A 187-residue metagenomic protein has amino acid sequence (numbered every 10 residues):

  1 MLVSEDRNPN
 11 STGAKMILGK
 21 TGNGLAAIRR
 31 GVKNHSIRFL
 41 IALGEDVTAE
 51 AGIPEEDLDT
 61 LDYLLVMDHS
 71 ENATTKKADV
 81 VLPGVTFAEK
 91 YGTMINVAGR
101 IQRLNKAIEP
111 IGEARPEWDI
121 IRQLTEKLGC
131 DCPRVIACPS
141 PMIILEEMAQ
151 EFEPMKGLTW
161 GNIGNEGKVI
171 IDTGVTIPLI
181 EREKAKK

Functional and structural regions predicted by a protein language model:
M1-K156: Non-catalytic alpha/beta scaffold blocks inside enzyme catalytic domains
M142-K187: Long, low-complexity segments enriched in small/aliphatic residues
